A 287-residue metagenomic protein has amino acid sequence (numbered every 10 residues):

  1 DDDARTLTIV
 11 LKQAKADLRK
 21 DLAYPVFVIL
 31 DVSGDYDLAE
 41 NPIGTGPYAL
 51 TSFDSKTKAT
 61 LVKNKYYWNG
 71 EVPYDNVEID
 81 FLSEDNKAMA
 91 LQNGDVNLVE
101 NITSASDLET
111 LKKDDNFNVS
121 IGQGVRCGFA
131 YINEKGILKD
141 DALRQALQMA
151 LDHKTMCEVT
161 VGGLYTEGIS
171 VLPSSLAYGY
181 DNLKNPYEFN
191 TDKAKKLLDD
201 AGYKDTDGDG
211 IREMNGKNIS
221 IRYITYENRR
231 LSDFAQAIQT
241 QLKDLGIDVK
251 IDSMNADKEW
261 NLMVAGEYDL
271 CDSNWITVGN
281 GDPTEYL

Functional and structural regions predicted by a protein language model:
L7-I9, G46-A49, A59-T60, D75-F81 (+2 more regions): Short, well-ordered beta-strand elements
A14-V72, N76, N86, N190-D192 (+1 more regions): Gly/Pro-rich hinge or "lid" segments in bacterial periplasmic/extracellular proteins
Y36, N64-E109, D248-K250: Ligand-site clamp/hinge motif
D85-N97, K113-D114, A142, Q236-L245 (+1 more regions): Short helices/loops that flank or line small-molecule/ion binding pockets
I102-D114, T277-D282: A ligand-binding cleft/hinge motif common to bilobed small-molecule-binding domains
S120-I132: Periplasmic-binding protein-like
K139-T240: Append "and occasionally in soluble cytosolic enzymes with long acidic Gly/Pro-rich linkers
W260-L287: Acidic-aromatic pocket-rim loops
